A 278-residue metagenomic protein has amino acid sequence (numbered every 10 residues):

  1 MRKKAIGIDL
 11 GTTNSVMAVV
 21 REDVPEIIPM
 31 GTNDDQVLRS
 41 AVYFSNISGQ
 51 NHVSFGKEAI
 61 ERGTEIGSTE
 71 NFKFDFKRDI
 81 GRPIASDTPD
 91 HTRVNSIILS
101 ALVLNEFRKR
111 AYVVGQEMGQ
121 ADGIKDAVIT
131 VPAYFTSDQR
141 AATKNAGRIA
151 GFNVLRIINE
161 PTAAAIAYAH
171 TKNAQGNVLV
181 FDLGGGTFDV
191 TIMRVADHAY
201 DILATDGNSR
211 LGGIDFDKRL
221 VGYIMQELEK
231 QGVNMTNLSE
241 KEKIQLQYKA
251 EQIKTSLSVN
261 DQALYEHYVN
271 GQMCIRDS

Functional and structural regions predicted by a protein language model:
M1-D79, T92-R93, V113-Q272, R276-S278: Oxyanion-binding/catalytic loops of NTP- or PPi-dependent enzymes
F55, S86-D87: Generic recognition of long tandem-repeat/solenoid scaffolds
D87-K109, G271-Q272, R276-S278: Adenine-nucleotide phosphate-binding core of ATP-dependent small-molecule kinases
